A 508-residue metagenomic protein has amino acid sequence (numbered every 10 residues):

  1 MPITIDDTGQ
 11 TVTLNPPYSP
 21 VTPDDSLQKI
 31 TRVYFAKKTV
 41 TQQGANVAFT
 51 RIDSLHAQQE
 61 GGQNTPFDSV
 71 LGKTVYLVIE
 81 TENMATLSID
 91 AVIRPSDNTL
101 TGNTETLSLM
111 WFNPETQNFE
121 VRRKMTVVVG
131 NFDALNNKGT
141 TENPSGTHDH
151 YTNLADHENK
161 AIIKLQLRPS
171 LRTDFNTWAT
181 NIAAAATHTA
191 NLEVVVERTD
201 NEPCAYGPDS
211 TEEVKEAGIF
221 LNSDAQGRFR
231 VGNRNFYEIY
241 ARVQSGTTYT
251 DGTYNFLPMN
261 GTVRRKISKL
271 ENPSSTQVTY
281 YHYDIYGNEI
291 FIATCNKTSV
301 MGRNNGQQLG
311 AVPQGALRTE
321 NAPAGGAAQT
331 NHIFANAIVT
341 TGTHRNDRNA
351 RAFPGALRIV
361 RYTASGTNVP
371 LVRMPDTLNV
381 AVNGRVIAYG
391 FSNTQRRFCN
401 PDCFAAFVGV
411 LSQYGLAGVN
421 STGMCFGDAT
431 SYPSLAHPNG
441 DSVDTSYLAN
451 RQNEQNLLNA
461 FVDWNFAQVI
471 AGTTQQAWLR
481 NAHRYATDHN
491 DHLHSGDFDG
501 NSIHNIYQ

Functional and structural regions predicted by a protein language model:
M1-I3, D7, P16, N137-K138 (+4 more regions): Short, aromatic- and glycine-rich surface loops/edge beta-strands on solvent-exposed regions
I3-S69, N235-A241: Short, compositionally biased P/S/T/A/G/V-rich stretches that sit at domain boundaries
D7-Q28, D200-S245: Short beta-strand elements
N64-E80, S88-D90: Contiguous beta-strand segments within globular domains
P95-F119: Short aromatic-acidic-glycine turn motif
Y240-N272, T276-T279, Y283-N288, G315 (+2 more regions): Catalytic cores and adjacent binding grooves of peptidoglycan-active enzymes
S274, A293, S299-N420, F426: Active-site acidic/histidine clusters and adjacent loop/turn architecture that either coordinate catalytic ions
G427-A449: Short, surface-exposed glycine/acidic/tryptophan-bearing loops
